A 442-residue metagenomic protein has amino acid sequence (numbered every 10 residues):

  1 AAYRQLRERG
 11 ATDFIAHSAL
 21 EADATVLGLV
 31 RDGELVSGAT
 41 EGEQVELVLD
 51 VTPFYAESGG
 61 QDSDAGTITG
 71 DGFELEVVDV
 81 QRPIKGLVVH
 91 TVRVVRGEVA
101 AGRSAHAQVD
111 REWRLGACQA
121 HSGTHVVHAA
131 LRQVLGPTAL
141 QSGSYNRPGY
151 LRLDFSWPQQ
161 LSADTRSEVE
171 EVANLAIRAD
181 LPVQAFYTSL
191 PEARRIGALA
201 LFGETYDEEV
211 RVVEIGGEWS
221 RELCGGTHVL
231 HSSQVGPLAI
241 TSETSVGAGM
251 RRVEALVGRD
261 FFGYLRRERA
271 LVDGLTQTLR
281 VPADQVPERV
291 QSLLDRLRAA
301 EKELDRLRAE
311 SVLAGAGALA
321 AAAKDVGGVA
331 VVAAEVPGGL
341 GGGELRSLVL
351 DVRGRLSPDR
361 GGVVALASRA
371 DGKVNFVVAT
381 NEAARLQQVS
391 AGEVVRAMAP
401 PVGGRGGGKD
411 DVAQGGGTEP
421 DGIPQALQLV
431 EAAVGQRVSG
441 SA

Functional and structural regions predicted by a protein language model:
A1-A442: A glycine- and charged-residue-rich anion-binding loop/surface
